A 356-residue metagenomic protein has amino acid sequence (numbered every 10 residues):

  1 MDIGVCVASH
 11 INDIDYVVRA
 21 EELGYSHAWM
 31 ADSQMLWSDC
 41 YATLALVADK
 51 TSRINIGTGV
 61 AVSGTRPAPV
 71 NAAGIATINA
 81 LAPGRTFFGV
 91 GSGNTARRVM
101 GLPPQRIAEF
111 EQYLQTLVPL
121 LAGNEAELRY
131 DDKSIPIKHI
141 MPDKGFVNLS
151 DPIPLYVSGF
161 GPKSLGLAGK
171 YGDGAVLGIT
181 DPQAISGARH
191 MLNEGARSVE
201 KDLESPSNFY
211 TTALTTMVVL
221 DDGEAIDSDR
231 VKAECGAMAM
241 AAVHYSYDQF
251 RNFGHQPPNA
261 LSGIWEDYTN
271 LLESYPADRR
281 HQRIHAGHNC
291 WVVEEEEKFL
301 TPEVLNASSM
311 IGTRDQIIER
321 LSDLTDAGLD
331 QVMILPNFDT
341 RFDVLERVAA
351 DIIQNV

Functional and structural regions predicted by a protein language model:
M1-G59, I153: N-terminal beta1-alpha1-beta2 module of alpha/beta enzyme domains
M1-I11, A61-P69, L149-F160, M217-L220 (+1 more regions): Active-site mouth loops of central-metabolism enzymes
I3-V7, A28-M30, N55-G59, T86-V90 (+4 more regions): Hydrophobic faces of well-ordered beta-strands that scaffold small-molecule active sites in alpha/beta enzyme cores
S9-A20, G74, G159-L167, T313-D323: Short, acidic/polar
G24, V47, I78, L117 (+5 more regions): Conserved, mostly hydrophobic/aromatic
H27-K50, V62-S63, N94-R97, I179-P182 (+1 more regions): Glycine-rich, proline-tolerant flexible connector loops at the mouths of alpha/beta enzymes
Y41-T58, Y113, L120, S198 (+1 more regions): Alpha-helix-loop-beta-strand connector modules within alpha/beta enzyme cores
P103-G145, H190-D323: An alpha-helical appendage that flanks or caps ligand/catalytic pockets
